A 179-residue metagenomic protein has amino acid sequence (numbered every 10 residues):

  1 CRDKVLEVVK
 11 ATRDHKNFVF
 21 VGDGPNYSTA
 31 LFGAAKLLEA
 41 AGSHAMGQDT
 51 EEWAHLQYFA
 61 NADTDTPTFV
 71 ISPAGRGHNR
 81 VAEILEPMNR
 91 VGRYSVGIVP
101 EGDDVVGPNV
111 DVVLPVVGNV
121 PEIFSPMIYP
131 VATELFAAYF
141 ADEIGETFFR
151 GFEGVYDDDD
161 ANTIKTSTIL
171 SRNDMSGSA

Functional and structural regions predicted by a protein language model:
C1-A179: A SIS-like phosphosugar-recognition module
